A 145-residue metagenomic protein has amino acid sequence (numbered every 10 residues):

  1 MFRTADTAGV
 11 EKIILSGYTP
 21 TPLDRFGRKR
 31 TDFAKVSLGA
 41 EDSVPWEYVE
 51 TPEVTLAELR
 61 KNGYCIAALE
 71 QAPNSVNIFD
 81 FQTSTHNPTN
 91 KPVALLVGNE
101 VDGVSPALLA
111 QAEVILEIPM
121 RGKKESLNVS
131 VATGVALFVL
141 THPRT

Functional and structural regions predicted by a protein language model:
M1-N74: RNA substrate-binding interface of SAM-dependent RNA methyltransferases
Y18-P20, E100, M120-K124: Short, acidic/turn-prone active-site loops that include or flank metal/cofactor- and phosphate-binding residues
V54-T55, N77-I78, V104: Short acidic active-site motifs
E58, P88-T89, L108: Structural alpha-helical scaffold elements that stabilize or flank donor/cofactor-binding regions in carbohydrate
Q71, E100-D102: Short, polar loop motifs at secondary-structure junctions
Q82-K91, T145: Short, basic, low-complexity termini and linkers enriched in Ser/Thr/Gly/Pro that act as targeting/leader peptides
P106-T145: Structured adenosyl-cofactor binding patch, chiefly the S-adenosyl-L-methionine
